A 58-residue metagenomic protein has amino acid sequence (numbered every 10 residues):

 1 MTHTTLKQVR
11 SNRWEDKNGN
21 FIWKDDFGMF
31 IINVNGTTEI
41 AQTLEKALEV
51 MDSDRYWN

Functional and structural regions predicted by a protein language model:
M1-R10, N35-N58: Mixed-charge, Lys/Arg-enriched low-complexity segments
N12-D16: Short acidic-hydrophobic surface loop/beta-edge motif
K17-V34, S53-Y56: Short aromatic-glycine-(Arg/Gly/Cys) micro-motifs in beta-strand/loop hairpins
